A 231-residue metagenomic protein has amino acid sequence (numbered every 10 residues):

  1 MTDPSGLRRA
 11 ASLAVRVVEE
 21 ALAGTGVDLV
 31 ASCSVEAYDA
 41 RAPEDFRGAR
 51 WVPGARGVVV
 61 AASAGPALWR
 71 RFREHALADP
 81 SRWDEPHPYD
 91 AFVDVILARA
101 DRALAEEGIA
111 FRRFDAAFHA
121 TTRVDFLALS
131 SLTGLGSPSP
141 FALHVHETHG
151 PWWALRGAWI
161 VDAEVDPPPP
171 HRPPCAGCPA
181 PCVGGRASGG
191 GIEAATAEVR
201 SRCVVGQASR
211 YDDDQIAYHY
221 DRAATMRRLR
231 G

Functional and structural regions predicted by a protein language model:
M1-P179, R210-G231: Auxiliary alpha/beta "docking" domains used to position bulky ligands
P173-D214: Local cysteine-cluster metal-coordination motifs and their immediate loop/turn environment, predominantly Fe-S cluster
